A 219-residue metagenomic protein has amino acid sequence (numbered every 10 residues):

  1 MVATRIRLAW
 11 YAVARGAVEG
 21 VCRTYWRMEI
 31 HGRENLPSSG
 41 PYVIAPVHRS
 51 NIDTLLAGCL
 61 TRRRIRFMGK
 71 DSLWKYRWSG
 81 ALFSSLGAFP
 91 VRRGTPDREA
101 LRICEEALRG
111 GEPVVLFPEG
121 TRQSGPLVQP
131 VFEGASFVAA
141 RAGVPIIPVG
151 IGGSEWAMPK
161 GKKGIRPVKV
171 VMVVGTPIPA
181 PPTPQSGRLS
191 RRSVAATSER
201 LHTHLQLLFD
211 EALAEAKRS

Functional and structural regions predicted by a protein language model:
M1-G32, R63, Y76-L86: A transmembrane-helix-recognition feature enriched in membrane-embedded lipid enzymes and envelope glyco-/phospholipid
V2, I6-A9, E99-S219: Non-catalytic C-terminal accessory region of glycerolipid acyltransferases and related lyso-lipid remodeling enzymes
A9, V13, A17, D53-L56 (+4 more regions): Hydrophobic alpha-helical segments typical of transmembrane helices and their membrane-interface/capping positions
G16, M28-R33, I52-T54, L101-I103 (+2 more regions): A generic local structural motif
A17-E19, S85-V91, P118-R122: Short, basic, glycine/proline-bearing loop/turn elements
R23-T24, P37-T95, I103: Catalytic core of membrane glycerolipid acyltransferases/transacylases, capturing the structured, soluble-facing
G32, H48, G69-K70, G87 (+2 more regions): A secondary-structure boundary/capping signal
E34-P37, G164-I165: A short beta-turn/loop motif at secondary-structure boundaries
